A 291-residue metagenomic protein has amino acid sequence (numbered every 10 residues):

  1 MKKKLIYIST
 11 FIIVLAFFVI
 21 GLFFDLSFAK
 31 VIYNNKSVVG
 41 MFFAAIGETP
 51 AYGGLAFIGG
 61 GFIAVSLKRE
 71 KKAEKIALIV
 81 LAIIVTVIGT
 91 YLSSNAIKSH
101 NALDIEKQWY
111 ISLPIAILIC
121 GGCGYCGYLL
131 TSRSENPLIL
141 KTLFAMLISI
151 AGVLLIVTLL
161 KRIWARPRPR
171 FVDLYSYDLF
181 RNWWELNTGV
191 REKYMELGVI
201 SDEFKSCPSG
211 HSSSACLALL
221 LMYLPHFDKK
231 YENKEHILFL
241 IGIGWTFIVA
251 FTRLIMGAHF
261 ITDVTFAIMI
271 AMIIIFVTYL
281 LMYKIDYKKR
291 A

Functional and structural regions predicted by a protein language model:
K2-L118, R162-R168: N-terminal transmembrane-helix/juxtamembrane module of multi-pass inner/ER membrane proteins
K4-V14, W183-A291: Membrane-embedded catalytic cores of phosphoryl/pyrophosphoryl-handling enzymes
F17, A145-S149, V153, V157 (+2 more regions): Alpha-helical transmembrane segments in multi-pass membrane proteins
P50-V65, P114-Y128, C216-L220, M269-I285: Hydrophobic cores of alpha-helical transmembrane segments in multi-pass inner/ER membrane proteins, independent
K72-Y91, L140-G152, L240-G244: Transmembrane alpha-helical segments of multi-pass membrane proteins
S99-D104, L160, R253-F260: Membrane-interface helix caps and helix-loop-helix hairpins in membrane proteins
Y128-I163, F239: Interfacial segments of alpha-helical transmembrane regions
L130, V153-E185: Aromatic-rich transmembrane-lumenal/periplasmic boundary elements in polytopic membrane proteins
